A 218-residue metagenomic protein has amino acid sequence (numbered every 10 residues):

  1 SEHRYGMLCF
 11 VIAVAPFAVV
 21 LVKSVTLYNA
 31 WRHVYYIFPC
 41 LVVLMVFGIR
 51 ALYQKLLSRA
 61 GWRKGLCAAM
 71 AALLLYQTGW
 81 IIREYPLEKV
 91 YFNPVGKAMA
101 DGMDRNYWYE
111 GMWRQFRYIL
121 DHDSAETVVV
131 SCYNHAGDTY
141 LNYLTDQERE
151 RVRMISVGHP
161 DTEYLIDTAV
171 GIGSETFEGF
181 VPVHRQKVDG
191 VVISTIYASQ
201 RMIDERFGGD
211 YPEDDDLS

Functional and structural regions predicted by a protein language model:
S1-V11: Membrane-interface helix-loop-helix junctions at transmembrane boundaries of multi-pass membrane enzymes, predominantly
C9, I49-F92: Signature aromatic-anchored transmembrane alpha helix within multi-pass, membrane-resident enzymes that catalyze glycan
I12-A30, G79-L87: Transmembrane-helix signature of polytopic, lipid-linked glycan biosynthesis machinery
Y28-Y53: Hydrophobic/aromatic-rich transmembrane helices and adjacent perimembrane loops
L73-H135: Membrane-embedded, lumen/periplasm-facing catalytic core of multi-pass transferases that use lipid-linked donors
E148-S218: Aromatic/acidic, Gly/Pro-rich catalytic loop(s) in extracytoplasmic/lumenal soluble domains of multi-pass membrane
